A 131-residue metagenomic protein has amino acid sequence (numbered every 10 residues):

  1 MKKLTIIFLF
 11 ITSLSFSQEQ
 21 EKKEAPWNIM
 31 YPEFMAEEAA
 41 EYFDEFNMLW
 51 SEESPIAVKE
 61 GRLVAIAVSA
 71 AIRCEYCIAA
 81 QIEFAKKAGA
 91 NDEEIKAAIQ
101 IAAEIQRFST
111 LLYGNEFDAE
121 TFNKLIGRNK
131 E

Functional and structural regions predicted by a protein language model:
M1-L4: Positively charged n-region of N-terminal signal peptides that target proteins for export
L9-S17: Hydrophobic h-region of N-terminal signal peptides that target proteins for export in Gram-negative bacteria
S17-E60, Y113-E131: Acidic, glycine/proline-rich low-complexity segments that act as flexible tails and inter-domain linkers
E41, A80-I95: Iron-sulfur (Fe-S) cluster-binding segments and ferredoxin-like electron-carrier domains, especially [2Fe-2S]
N47, A65, I82-K86: Amphipathic alpha-helical segments within well-ordered protein domains
V58-L63, D92-I99: Alpha-helical scaffolds flanking conserved acidic
V64, V68-A80: Short, thiol/selenol-centered motifs that function as redox-active sites or metal-ligating centers
A98-F117: Short Fe-S-cluster ligation motifs
